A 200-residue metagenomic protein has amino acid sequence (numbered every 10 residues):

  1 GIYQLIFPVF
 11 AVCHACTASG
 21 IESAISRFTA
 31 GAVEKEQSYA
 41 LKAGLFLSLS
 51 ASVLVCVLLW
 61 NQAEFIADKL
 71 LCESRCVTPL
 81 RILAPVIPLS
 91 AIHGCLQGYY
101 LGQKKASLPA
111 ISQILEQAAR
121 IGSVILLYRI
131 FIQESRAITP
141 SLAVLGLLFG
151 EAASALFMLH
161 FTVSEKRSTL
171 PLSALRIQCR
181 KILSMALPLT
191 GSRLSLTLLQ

Functional and structural regions predicted by a protein language model:
G1-A11, R75, T139-S141, R180-M185: Interfacial/gating helices of multi-pass transporter permease domains
Q4-F28, S48, P85-I92, L198: Small-residue-rich midsections of specific transmembrane alpha-helices
C13-L47, L101-S107: Transmembrane-helix boundary and interhelical linker motifs in polytopic inner-membrane proteins
L54-S74: Short membrane-interface helical motifs at transmembrane helix boundaries in multi-pass membrane transporters
C72-L96: Alpha-helical transmembrane segments of multi-pass membrane proteins
S90-S112: Membrane-interface junctions at transmembrane-helix termini in multi-pass inner-membrane proteins
K104-L108, A118-L156, H160: Membrane-interface helix-loop junctions in multi-pass transport and translocation proteins
R136-V144, M158-T197: Interhelical loop/hinge segments that connect adjacent transmembrane helices in multipass membrane
